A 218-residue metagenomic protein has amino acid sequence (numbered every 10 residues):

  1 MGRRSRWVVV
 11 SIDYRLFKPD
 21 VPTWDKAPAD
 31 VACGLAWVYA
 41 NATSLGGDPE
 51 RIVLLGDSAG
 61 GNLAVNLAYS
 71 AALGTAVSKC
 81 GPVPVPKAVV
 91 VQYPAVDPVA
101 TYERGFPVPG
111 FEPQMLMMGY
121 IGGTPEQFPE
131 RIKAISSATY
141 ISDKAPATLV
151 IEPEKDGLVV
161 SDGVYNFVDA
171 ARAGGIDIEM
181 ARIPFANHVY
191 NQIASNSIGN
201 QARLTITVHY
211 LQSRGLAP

Functional and structural regions predicted by a protein language model:
M1-P218: Alpha/beta-hydrolase superfamily serine-hydrolase fold, recognizing
